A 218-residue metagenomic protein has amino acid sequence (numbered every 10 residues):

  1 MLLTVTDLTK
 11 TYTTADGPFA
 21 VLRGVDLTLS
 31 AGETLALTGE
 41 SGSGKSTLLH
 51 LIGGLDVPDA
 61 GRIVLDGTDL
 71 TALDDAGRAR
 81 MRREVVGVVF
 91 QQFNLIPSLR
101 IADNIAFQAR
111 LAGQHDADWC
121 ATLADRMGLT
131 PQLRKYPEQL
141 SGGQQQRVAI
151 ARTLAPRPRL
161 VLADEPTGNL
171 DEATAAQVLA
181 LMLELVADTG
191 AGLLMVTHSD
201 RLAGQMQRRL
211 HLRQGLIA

Functional and structural regions predicted by a protein language model:
L2-L3, L8-L212: ABC family nucleotide-binding domain
Q214-A218: Conserved switch/coupling elements of ABC/ABC-like ATPase nucleotide-binding domains
